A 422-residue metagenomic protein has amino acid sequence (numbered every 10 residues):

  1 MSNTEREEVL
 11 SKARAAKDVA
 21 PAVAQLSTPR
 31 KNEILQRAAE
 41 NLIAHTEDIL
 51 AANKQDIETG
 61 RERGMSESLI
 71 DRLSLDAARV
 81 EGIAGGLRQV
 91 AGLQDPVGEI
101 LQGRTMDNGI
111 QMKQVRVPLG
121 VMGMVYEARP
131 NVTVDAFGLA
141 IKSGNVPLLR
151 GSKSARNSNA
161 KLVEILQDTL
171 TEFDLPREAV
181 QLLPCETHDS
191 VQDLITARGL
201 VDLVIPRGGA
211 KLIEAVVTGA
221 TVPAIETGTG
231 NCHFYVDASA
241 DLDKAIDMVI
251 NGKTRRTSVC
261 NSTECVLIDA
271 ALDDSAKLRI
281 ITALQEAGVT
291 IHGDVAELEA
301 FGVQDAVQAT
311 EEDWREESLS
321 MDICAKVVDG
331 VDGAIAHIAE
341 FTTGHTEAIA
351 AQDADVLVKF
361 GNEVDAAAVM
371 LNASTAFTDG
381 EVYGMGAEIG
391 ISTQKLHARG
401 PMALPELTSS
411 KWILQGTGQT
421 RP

Functional and structural regions predicted by a protein language model:
M1-Q111: N-terminal Rossmann-like NAD(P)+-binding subdomain of aldehyde/semialdehyde dehydrogenases
R6-E7, A128-N131, D135-S143, K161 (+3 more regions): ALDH superfamily catalytic-core signature
V19-Q25, V266-I268, S320-D329, G344-I349: Short, well-ordered beta-strand elements within core beta-sheets of diverse protein domains
L26-N32, V97, D174-V180, R255-S262 (+3 more regions): Flexible, glycine/charged-enriched surface loops at secondary-structure junctions
E33, R279, F301, V331 (+1 more regions): C-terminal core of ALDH-fold dehydrogenases
G92, L101-D243: Rossmann-like NAD(P) dinucleotide-binding subdomain of oxidoreductase/dehydrogenase enzymes
Y235-S239, L267-A270, V328, I349-Q352 (+1 more regions): Short beta-strand-to-turn element immediately C-terminal to the catalytic PLP-Schiff-base lysine in fold type I
